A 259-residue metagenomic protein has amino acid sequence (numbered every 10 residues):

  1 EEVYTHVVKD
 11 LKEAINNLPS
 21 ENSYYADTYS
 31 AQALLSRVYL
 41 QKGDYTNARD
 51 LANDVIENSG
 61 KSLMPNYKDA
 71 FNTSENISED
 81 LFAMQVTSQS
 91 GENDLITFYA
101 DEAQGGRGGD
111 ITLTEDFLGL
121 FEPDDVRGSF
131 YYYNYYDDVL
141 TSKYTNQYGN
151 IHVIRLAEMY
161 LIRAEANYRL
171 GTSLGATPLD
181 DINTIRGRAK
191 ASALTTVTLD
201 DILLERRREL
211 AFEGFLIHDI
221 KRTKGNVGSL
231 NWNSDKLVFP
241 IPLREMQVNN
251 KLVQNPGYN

Functional and structural regions predicted by a protein language model:
E1-A157, R169-T177, V197, E245 (+1 more regions): Structured, solvent-exposed acidic/aromatic patches
Y160, T177-R188: Active/binding-pocket-proximal capping segment
L161-R169: Hydrolase catalytic cores
A193-L194: Surface-exposed ligand/attachment interfaces on beta-rich extracellular proteins
E209-N259: C-terminal functional modules
